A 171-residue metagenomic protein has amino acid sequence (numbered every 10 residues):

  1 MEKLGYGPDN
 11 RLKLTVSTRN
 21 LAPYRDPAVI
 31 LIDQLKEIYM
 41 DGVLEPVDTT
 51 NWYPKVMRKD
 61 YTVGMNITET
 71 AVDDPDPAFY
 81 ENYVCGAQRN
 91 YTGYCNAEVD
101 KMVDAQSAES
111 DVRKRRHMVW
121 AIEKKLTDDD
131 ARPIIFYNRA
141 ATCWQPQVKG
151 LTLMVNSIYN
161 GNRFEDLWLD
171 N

Functional and structural regions predicted by a protein language model:
M1, L35: Conserved S/T- and glycine-rich ATP-binding loop of Class I adenylate-forming
K3-G7: Conserved helix-loop functional segments at active or binding sites
D9, E37-Y39, R58: Short, well-ordered coil/turn elements that cap or connect secondary structure elements
N10-N20, G42-E45: Short, well-ordered beta-strand elements
N20-Q34, W52-N171: Detector for C-terminal structural segments
K36-T50: Short, well-structured beta-strand/strand-turn elements
